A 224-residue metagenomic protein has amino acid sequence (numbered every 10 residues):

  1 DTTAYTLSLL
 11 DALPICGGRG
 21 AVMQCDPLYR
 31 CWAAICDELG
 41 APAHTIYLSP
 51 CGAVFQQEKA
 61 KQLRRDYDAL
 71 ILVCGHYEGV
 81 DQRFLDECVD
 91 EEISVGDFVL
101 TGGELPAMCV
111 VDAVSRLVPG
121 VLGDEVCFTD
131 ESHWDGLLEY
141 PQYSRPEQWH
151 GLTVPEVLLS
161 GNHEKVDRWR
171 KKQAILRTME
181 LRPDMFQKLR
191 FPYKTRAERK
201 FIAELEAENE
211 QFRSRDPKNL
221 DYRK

Functional and structural regions predicted by a protein language model:
D1-D11: Single conserved hydrophobic/aromatic residue that forms the stacking wall/gate of nucleotide- or nucleobase-binding
T3, G18-V22, L100-M108: Short, conserved micro-motifs enriched in small and acidic residues
G18-H76, Q82, P119: S-adenosyl-L-methionine/SAH cofactor-binding core of RNA-modifying enzymes
E38, V114-L117, V121, K172-L176 (+1 more regions): Change "in soluble alpha/beta enzymes" to "in soluble alpha/beta proteins
L48-C51, C74-Y77, G96, G103 (+1 more regions): Fold-independent oxyanion-binding glycine-rich loops and adjacent beta-strand/coil segments at enzyme active sites
V80, F84-E131: Structured adenosyl-cofactor binding patch, chiefly the S-adenosyl-L-methionine
L105, L117-E156: Internal, active-site/partner-interface "lid" segment
P146-K224: SAM-dependent methyltransferases
